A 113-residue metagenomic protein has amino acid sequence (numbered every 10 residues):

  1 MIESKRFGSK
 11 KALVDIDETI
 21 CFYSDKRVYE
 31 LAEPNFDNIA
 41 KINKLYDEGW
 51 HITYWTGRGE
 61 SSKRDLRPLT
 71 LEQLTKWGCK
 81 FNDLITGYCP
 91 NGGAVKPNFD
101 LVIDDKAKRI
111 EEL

Functional and structural regions predicted by a protein language model:
M1-L113: Catalytic phosphate/metal-binding cores of nucleic-acid and nucleotide-processing enzymes, i.e., regions that mediate
